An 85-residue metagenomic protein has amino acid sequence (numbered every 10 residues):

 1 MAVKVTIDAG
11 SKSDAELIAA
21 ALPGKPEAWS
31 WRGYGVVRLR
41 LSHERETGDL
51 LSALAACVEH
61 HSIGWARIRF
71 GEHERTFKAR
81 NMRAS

Functional and structural regions predicted by a protein language model:
M1, W29-G35, F70: Short, ordered beta-strand-loop transition motifs
M1-A9: Short glycine-/aliphatic-rich beta-strand segments at the starts of folded cytosolic domains
D8-A28: Short amphipathic alpha-helix segments
P23-K25, H61-G64: Short secondary-structure junctions
W31-H61: Short, intrinsically disordered low-complexity segments
E44-S52, E72-S85: Short, low-order "capping/linker" segments at domain edges
I63-R75: A short amphipathic beta-strand at an alpha->beta junction
